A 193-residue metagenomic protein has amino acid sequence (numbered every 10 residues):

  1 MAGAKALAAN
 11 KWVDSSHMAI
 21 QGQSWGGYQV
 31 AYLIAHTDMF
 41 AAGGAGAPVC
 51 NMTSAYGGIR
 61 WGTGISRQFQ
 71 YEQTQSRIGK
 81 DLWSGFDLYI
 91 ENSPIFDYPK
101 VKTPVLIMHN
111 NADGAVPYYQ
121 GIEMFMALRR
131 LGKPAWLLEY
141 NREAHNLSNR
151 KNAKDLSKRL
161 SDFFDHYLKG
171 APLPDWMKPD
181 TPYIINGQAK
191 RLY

Functional and structural regions predicted by a protein language model:
M1-Y193: Active-site-proximal cap/loop segments of hydrolase catalytic domains
